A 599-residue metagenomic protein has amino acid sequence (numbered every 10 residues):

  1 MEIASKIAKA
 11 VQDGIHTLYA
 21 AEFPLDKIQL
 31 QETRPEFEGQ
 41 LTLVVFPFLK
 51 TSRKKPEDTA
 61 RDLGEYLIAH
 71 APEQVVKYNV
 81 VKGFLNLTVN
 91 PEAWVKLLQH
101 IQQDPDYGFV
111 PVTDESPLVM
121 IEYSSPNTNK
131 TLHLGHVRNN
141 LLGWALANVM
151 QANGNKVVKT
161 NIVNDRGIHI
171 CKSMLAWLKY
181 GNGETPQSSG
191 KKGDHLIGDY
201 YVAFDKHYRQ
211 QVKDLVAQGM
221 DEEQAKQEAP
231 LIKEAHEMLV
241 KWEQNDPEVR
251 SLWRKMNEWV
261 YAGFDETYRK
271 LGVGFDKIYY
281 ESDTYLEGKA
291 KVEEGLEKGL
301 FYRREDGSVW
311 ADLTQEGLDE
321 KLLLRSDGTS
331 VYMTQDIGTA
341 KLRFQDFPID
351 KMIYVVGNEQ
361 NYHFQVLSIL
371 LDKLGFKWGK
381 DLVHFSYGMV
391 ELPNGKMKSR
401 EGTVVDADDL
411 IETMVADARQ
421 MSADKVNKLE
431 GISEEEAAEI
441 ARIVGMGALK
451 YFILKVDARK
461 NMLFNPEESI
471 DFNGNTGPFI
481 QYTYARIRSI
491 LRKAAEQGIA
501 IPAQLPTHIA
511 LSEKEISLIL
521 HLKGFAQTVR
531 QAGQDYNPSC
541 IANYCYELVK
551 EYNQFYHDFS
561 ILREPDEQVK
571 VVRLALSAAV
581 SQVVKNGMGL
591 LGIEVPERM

Functional and structural regions predicted by a protein language model:
M1-V95, T113-M599: Non-catalytic interaction-recognition regions
K96-I101: Short, charged, solvent-exposed linker or helix-capping segments at domain edges/interfaces that act as flexible hinges
Q102-D114: Flexible, low-complexity linker/hinge segments
